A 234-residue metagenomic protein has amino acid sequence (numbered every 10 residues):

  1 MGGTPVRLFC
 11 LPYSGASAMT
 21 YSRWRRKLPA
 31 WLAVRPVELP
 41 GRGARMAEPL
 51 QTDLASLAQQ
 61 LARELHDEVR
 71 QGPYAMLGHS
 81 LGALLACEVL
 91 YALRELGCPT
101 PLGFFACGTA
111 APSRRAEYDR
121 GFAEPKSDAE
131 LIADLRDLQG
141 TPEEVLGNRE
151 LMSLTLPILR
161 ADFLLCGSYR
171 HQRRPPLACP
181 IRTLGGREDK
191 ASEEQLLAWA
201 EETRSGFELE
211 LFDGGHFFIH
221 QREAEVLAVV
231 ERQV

Functional and structural regions predicted by a protein language model:
M1-V234: Non-catalytic, mobile gating and regulatory segments of ester bond hydrolases
